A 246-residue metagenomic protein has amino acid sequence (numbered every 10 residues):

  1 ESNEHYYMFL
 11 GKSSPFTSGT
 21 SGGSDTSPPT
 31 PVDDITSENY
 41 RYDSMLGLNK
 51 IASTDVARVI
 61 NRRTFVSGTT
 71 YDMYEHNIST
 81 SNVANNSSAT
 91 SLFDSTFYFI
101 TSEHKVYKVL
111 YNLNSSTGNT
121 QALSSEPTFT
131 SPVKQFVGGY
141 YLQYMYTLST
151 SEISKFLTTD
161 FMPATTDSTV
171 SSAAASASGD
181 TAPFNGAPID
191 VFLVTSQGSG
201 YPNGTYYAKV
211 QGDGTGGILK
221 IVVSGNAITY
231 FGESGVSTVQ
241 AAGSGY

Functional and structural regions predicted by a protein language model:
E1-P183: Tryptophan-rich substrate-binding surfaces of secreted polymer-degrading and adhesive proteins
G138, L142-Y246: Conserved, function-critical positions that sit in or immediately flank catalytic and ligand-binding motifs
